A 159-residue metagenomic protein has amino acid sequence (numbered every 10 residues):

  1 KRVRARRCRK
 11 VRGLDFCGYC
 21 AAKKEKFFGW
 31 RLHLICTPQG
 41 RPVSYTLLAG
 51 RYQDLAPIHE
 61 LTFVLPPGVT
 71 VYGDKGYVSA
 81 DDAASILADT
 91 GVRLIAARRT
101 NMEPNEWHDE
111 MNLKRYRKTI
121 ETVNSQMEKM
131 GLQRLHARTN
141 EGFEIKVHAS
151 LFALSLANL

Functional and structural regions predicted by a protein language model:
K1-A5, N105-W107, K146-H148: Short, solvent-exposed polar/charged micro-motifs at secondary-structure junctions
K1-T90, R98-R99, L151: Polybasic low-complexity intrinsically disordered regions
A22-E25, A137-V147: Structural motif
D54, Y116, H148: Hydrophobic (often cysteine-bearing) scaffold residues that line and stabilize catalytic clefts of nucleotide/cofactor
T70, K75-E141: Helix-centered, glycine/charged polyanion-binding patches within enzymatic domains that contact phosphate-containing
S150-L159: Charge-patterned, long linear interaction tracts outside catalytic cores
